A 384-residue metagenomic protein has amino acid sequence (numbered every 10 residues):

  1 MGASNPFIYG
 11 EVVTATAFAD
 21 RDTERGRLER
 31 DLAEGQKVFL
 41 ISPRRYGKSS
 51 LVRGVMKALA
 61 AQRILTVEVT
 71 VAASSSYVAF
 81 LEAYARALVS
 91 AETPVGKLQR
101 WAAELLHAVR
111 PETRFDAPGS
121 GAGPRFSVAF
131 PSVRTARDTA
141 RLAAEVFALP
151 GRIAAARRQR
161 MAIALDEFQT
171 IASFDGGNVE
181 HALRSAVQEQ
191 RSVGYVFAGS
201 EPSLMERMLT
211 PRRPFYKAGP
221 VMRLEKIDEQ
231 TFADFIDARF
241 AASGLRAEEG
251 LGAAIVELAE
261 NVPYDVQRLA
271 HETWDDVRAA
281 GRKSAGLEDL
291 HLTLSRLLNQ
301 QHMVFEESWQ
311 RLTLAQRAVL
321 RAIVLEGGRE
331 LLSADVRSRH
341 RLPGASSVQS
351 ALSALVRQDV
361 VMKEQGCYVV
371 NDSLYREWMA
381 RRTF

Functional and structural regions predicted by a protein language model:
M1-V38, P43, Q62: A short, basic N-terminal segment
I41-Y46, S50-M161, V193: P-loop NTPase nucleotide-binding core
A155-A164, Q169-D175, A182-R213: Sensor-1/coupling segment of RecA-like P-loop NTPase cores
R207-E257, A279-A280: Helix-loop-helix "sensor" segment of P-loop NTPases
Q267-P343: Winged-helix-like regulatory helical subdomains adjacent to P-loop NTPase cores
H340-R357: Short amphipathic alpha-helical interaction segments
V356-G366: A short, conserved structural fragment
L374-F384: Short, amphipathic alpha-helical interaction segments positioned at domain boundaries
